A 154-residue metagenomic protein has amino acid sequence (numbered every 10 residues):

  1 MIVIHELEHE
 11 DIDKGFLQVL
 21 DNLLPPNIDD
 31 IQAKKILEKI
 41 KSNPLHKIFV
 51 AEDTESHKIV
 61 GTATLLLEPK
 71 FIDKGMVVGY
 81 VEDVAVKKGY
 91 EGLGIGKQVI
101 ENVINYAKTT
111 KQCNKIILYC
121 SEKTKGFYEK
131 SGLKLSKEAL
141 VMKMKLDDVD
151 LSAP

Functional and structural regions predicted by a protein language model:
M1-D11, V149-P154: Conserved N-terminal entry element of GNAT/NAT acetyltransferase domains
I2, H57-T62, G79: Glycine-rich phosphate/pyrophosphate-binding loop shared by adenosine-nucleotide-utilizing enzymes
L17-D30: Helix-loop element at the rim of GNAT/NAT acetyltransferase active sites that forms part of the acceptor-substrate
E38-V50: A short helix-loop-beta-strand connector motif used in the catalytic cores of GNAT acetyltransferases and, in some
V50, K58-L67, A85: Conserved beta-strand in the GNAT
V86, G92-N105: Conserved acetyl-CoA-binding loop-helix of GNAT-fold acetyltransferases
I100, A107-C120: Conserved GNAT acetyl-CoA-binding A-motif
I116-G126, K143-K145: Conserved beta-strand-loop-alpha-helix junction that forms the acyl-donor binding cleft
